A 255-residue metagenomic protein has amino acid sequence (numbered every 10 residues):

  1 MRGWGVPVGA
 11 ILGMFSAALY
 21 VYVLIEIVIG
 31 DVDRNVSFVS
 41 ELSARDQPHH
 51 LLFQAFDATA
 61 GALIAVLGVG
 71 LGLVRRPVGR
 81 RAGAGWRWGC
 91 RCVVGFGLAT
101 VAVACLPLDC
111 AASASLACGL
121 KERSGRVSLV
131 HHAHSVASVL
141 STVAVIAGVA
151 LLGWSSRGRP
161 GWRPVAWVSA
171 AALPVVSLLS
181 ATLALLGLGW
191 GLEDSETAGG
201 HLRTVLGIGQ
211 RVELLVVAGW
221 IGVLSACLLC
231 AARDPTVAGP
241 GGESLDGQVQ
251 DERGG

Functional and structural regions predicted by a protein language model:
M1-G9, A231-G255: Actinobacteria-biased recognition of intrinsically disordered, low-complexity terminal regions
M1-V32, F38-L42, D46-A231: Hydrophobic, aromatic-enriched alpha-helical segments typical of multi-pass transmembrane helices
